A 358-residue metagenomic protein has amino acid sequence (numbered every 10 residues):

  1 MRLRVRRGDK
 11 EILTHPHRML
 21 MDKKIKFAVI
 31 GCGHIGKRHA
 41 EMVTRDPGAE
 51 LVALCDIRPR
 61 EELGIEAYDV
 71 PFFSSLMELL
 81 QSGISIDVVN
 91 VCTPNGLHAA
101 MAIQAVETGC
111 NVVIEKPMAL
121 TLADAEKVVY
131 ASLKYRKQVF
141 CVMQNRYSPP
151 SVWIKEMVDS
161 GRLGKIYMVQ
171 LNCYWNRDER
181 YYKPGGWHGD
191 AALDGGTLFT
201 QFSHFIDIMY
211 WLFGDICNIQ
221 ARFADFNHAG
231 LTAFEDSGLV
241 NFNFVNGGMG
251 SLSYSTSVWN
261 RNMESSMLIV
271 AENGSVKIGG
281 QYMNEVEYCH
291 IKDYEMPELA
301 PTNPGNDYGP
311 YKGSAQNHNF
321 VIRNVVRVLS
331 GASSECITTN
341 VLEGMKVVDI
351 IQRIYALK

Functional and structural regions predicted by a protein language model:
H17-Y68, V326: N-terminal Rossmann-like dinucleotide-binding module
L20-M21, E78, V88-N90, V245 (+1 more regions): C-terminal helix-rich "cap/oligomerization" subdomain common to oxidoreductases
H39, V70-A131: Beta-loop-alpha module in the N-terminal Rossmann-like domain of NAD(P)-dependent dehydrogenases, especially those
S74, I114-E115, V139-C141, I278: Hydrophobic residues in well-ordered beta-strands that form the structural core
E126-N145, K165-L171: Rossmann-fold dehydrogenase core element
N145-L231: Predominantly a Rossmann-like dinucleotide-binding segment in NAD(P)-dependent oxidoreductases
T200, I206-E285, I322-A332: Contiguous beta-strand/loop segments that form the cofactor/metal-binding neighborhood of enzyme cores
G309-R323, T339: Active-site loop of classical SDR/Rossmann-like NAD(P)-dependent oxidoreductases, centered on the catalytic Tyr-X3-Lys
